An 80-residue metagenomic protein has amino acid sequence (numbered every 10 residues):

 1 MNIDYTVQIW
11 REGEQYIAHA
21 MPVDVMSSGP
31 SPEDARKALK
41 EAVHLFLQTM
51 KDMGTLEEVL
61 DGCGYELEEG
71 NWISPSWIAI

Functional and structural regions predicted by a protein language model:
M1-D4, E33, K37-I80: Short, charged, surface-exposed hinge/linker loops at domain edges that act as mobile lids or interdomain connectors
I3-A20: Short aromatic-glycine-(Arg/Gly/Cys) micro-motifs in beta-strand/loop hairpins
I17-H19, M26, F46: Generic alpha-helical hydrophobic packing signal
A20-M21, K51: Residue-level signal for pocket-adjacent positions within structured domains
V23-D34: A short, exposed loop/beta-hairpin motif centered on an aromatic-Gly-Thr core
